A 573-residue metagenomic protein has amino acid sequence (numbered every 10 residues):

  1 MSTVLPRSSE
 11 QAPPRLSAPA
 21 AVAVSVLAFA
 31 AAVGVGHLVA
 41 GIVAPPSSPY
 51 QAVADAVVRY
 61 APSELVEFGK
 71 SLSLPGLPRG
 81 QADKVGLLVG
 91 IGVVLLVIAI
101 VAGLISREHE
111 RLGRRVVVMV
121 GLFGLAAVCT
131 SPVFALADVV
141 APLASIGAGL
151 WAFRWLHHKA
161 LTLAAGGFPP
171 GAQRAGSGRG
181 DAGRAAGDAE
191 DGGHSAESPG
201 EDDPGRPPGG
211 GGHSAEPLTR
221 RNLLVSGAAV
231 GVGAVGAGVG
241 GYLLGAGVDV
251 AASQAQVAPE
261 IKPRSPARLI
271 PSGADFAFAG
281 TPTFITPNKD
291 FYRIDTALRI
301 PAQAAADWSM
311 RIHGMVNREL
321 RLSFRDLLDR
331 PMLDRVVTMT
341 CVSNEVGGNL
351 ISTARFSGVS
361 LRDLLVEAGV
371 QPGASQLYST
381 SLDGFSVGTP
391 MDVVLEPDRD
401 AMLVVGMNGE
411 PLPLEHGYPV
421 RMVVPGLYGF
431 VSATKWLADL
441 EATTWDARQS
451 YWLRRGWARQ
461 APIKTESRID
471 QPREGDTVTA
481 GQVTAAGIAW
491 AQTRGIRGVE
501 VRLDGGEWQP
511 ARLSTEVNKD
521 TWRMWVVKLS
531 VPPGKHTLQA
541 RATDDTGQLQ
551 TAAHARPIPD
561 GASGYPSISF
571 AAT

Functional and structural regions predicted by a protein language model:
M1-L112: Membrane-anchoring hydrophobic segments
S8-S9, L163-A215: Intrinsically disordered, low-complexity terminal tails and inter-domain linkers enriched for S/T/G/P/D/E
A21-A32, I91, L95, M119-L122 (+2 more regions): Hydrophobic alpha-helical membrane-embedded or membrane-associated segments
G36, A40, K70, A102-S106 (+5 more regions): Membrane-water interface at transmembrane helix exits
G41-P46, A237-V257: C-terminal region of N-terminal signal peptides and the immediate post-cleavage residues of exported proteins
Q81-I105, H109-R174: Membrane-embedded alpha-helical segments of integral membrane proteins
H109, P132-L136, W151-W155, A246-T573: Structured, non-membrane catalytic/scaffold regions adjacent to prosthetic-group chemistry
G209-G231: N-terminal secretory signal peptides and thylakoid transit peptides that target proteins across membranes
